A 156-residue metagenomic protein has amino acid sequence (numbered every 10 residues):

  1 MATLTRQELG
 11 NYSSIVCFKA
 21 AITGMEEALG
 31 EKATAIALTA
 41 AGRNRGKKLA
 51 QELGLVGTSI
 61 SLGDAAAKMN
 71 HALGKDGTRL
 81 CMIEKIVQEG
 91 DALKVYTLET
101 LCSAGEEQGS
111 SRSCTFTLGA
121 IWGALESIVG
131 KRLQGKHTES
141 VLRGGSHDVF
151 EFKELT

Functional and structural regions predicted by a protein language model:
M1-K94, E99-T115, Q134, E139-V149 (+1 more regions): N-terminal accessory segment detector
T115-G130: Active-site helix/loop of acyl-thioester processing domains in fatty-acid/polyketide metabolism, spanning hotdog-fold
